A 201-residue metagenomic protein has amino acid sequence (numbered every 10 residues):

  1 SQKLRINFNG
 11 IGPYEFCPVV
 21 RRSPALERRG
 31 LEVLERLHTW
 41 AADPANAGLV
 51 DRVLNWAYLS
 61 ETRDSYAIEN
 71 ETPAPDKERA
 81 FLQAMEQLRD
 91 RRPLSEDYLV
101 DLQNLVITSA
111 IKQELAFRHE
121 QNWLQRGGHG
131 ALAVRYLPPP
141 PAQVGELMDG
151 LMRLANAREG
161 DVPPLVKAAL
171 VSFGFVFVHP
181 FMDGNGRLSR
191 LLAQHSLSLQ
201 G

Functional and structural regions predicted by a protein language model:
S1-G201: FIC/Doc superfamily catalytic core
